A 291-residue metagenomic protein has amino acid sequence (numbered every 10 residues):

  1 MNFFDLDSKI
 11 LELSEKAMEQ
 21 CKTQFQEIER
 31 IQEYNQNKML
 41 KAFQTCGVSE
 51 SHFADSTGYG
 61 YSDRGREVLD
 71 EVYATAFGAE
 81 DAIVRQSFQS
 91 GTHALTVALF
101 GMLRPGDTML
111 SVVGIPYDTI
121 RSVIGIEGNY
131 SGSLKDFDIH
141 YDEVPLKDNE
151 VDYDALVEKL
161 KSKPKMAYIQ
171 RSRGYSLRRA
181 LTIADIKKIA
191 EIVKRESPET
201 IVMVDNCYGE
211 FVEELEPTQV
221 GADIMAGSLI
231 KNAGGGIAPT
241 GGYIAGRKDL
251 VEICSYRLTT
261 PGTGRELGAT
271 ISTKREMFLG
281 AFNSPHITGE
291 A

Functional and structural regions predicted by a protein language model:
F3-F25, E29-R30, K38-T45, S49-H52 (+3 more regions): Conserved PLP-enzyme active-site core in the AAT-like
E50-Y59, D70, I83-Q86: Flexible, gly/proline-biased loop segments at the beginnings of proteins or at boundaries between secondary-structure
S56, A76-A79: Flexible linker/loop signature enriched in Pro/Ser/Thr and Pro/Gly
V68-E71, A76: ATP-dependent carbohydrate kinase catalytic cores
E80-V84, S228-K231: A short glycine/serine-rich beta->alpha loop
